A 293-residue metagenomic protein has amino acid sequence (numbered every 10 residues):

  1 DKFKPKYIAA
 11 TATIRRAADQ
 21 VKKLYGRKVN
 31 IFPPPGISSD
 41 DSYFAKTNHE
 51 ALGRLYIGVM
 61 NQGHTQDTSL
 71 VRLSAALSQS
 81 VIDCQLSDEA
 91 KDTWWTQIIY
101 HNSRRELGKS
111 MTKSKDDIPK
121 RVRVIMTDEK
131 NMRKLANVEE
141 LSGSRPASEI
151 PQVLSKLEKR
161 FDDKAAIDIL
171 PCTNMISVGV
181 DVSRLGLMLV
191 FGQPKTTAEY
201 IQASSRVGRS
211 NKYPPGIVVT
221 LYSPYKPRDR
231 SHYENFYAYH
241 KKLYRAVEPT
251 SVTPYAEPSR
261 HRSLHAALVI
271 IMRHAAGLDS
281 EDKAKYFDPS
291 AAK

Functional and structural regions predicted by a protein language model:
D1-K2: SF2 helicase catalytic motif II
P5-T11, I169-C172: Structural recognition of the conserved hydrophobic beta-strand(s) that form the central parallel beta-sheet of P-loop
A10, I14-D117, V138-E139: Conserved interdomain linker/interface between the two RecA-like ATPase lobes of SF2 helicase motors
G143-C172: Conserved helicase ATPase core of P-loop NTP-dependent helicases/translocases
A166, Q202, R206-L243: Conserved segment of the helicase C-terminal RecA-like domain
L170-G186, A203-S210: SF2 helicase motor core recognition
I176-Q193, E199, G216-T220: A short beta-strand element within the Helicase C-terminal
S251-K293: Long, largely alpha-helical accessory region at the distal end of helicase-like NTP-driven motors
